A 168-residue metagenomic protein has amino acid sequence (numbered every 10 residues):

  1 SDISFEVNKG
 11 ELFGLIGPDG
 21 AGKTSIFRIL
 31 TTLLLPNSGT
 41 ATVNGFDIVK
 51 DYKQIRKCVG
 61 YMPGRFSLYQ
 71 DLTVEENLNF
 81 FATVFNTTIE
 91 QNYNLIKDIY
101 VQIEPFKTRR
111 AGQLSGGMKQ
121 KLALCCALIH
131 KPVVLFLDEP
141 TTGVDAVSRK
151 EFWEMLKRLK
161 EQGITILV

Functional and structural regions predicted by a protein language model:
I3-V168: ABC transporter nucleotide-binding domains
